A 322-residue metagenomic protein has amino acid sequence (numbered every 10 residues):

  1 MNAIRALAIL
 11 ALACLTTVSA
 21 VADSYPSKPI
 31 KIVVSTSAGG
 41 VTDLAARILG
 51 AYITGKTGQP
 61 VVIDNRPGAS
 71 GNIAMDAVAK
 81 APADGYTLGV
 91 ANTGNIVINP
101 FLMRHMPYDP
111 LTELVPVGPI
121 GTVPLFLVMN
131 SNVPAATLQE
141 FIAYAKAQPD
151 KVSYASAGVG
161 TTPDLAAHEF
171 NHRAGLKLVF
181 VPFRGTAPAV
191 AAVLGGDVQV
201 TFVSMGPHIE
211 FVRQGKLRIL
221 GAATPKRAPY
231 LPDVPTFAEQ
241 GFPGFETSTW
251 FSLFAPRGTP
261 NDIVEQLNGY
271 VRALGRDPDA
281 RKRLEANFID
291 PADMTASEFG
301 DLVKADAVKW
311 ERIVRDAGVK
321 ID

Functional and structural regions predicted by a protein language model:
M1-A6: Positively charged n-region of N-terminal signal peptides that target proteins for export
L7-T17: Bacterial N-terminal signal peptides
V21-T112, K151-S153, V159, G175-F202 (+3 more regions): N-terminal (or domain-start) structured segment
S27-P29, R213, E239, N261-D322: An extracytoplasmic/periplasmic, membrane-proximal ligand-sensing/linker region
L44, I48, Y52, I73 (+13 more regions): Extracytoplasmic/secreted proteins, especially bacterial periplasmic and envelope-associated proteins
K80-Y86, T93, F101-P188, F237 (+1 more regions): Hinge/capping helix and adjacent helix->loop/strand transition within the periplasmic-binding protein
H208-D277, V308: C-terminal lobe and pocket-closing loops of periplasmic/extracytoplasmic Venus-flytrap solute-binding proteins
